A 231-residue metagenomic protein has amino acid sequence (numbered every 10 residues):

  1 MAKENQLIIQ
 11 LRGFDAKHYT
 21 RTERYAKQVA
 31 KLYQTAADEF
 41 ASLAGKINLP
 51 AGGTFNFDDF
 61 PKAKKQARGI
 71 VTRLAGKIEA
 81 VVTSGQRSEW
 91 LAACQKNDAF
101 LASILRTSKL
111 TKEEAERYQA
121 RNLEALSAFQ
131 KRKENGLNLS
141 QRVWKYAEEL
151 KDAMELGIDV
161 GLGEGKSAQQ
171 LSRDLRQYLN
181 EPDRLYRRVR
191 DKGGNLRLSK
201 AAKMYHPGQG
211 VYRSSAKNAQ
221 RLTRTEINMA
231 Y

Functional and structural regions predicted by a protein language model:
M1-Q209: N-terminal leader/targeting and assembly helices and adjacent pre-domain segments
K203-Y231: Acidic, glycine-rich two-metal-ion catalytic cores of nucleic acid-processing enzymes
